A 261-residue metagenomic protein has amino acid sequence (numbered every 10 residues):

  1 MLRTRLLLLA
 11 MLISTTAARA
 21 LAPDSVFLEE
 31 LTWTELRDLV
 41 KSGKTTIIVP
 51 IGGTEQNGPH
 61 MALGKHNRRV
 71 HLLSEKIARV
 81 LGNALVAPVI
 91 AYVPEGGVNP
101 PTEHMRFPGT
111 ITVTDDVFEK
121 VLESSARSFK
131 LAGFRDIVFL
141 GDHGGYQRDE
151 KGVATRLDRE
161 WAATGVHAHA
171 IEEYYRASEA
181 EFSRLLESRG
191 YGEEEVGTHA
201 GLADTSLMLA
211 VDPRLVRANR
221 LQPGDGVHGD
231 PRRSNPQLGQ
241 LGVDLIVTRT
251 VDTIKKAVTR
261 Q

Functional and structural regions predicted by a protein language model:
M1-L2: N-terminal secretory signal peptides that target proteins for export/translocation
R5-T15: Bacterial N-terminal signal peptides
A20-V138, D142-Q261: Extended, histidine- and acidic-residue-enriched regions that form the cofactor-binding/catalytic faces
